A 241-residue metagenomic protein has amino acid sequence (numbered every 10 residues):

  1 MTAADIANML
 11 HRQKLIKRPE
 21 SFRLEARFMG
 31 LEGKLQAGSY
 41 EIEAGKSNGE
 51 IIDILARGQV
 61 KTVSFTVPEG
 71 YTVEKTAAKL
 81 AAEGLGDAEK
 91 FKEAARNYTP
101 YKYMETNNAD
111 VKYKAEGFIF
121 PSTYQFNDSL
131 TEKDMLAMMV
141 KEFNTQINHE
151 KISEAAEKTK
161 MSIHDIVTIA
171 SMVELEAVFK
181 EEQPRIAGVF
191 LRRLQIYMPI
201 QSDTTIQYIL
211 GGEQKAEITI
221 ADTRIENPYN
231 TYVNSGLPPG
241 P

Functional and structural regions predicted by a protein language model:
M1-Q146: Signal peptide-directed extracytoplasmic domains
T66, K79-G86, N97-P241: Bacterial extracytoplasmic/cell-wall-associated proteins, especially those involved in peptidoglycan
